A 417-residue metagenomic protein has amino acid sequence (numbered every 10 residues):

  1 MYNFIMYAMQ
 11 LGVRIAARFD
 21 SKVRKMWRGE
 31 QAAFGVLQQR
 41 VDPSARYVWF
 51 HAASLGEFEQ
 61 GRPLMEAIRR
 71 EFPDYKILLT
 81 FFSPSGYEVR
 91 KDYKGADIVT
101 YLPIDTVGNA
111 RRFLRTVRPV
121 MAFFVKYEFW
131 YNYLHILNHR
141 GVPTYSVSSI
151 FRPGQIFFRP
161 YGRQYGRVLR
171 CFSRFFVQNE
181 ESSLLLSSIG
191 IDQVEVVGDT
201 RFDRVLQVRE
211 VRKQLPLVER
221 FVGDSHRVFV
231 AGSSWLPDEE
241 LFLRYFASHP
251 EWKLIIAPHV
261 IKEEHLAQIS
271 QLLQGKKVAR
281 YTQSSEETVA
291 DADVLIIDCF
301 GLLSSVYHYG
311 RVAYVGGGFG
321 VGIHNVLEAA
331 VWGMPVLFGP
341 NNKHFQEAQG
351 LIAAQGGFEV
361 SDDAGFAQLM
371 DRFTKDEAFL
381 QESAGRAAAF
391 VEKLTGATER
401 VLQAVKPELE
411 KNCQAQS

Functional and structural regions predicted by a protein language model:
M1-S417: Nucleotide-activated sugar donor-binding and catalytic core shared by glycosyltransferases and related lipid-linked
